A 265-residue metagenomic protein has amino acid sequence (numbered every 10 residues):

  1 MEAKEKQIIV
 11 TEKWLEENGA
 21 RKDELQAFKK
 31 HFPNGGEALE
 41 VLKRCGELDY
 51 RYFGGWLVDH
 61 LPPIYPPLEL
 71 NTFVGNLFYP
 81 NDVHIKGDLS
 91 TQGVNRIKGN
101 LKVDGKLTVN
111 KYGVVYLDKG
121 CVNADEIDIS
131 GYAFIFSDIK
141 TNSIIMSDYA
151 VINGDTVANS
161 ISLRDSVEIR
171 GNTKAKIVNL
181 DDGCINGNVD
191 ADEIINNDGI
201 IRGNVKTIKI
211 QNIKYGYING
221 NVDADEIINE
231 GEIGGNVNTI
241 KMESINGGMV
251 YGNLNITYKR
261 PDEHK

Functional and structural regions predicted by a protein language model:
M1-Y65: Terminal amphipathic alpha-helical/low-complexity segments used for targeting or macromolecular assembly
V58-K265: Extended beta-solenoid/beta-helix repeat architectures
